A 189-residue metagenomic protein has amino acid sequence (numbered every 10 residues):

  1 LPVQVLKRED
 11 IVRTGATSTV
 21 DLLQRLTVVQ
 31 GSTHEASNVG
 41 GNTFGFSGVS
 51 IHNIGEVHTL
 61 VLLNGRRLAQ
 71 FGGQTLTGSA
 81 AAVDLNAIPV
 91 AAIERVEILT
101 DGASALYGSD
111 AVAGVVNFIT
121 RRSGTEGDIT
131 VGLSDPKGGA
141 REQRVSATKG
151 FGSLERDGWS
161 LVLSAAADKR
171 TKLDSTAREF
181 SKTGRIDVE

Functional and structural regions predicted by a protein language model:
L1-T14, G72-G78: N-terminal periplasmic "start-of-domain" segments of outer-membrane beta-barrel proteins
I11, L23, V96-E97, V116-F118 (+1 more regions): Non-catalytic regulatory/gating segments with a bias toward low-complexity or hydrophobic composition
T19-L22, S47-S50, V83-N86, D110-V131 (+1 more regions): N-terminal periplasmic accessory domains that precede and gate Gram-negative outer-membrane beta-barrel machines
Q24-Q70: Extracytoplasmic beta-strand/coil segments of soluble accessory domains associated with Gram-negative outer-membrane
T59, S123-G127, D157-L161: Outer-envelope beta-barrel architecture signal
R66-T100: Short acidic/polar hinge/loop motifs at secondary-structure boundaries that mediate gating or recognition
E97, G124-G152, L163: Short strand-turn segments of transmembrane beta-barrel domains in outer membranes, especially the first one or two
G132-S134, L154-E189: Periplasmic-side early beta-strands and strand-to-turn transitions of outer-membrane beta-barrels
